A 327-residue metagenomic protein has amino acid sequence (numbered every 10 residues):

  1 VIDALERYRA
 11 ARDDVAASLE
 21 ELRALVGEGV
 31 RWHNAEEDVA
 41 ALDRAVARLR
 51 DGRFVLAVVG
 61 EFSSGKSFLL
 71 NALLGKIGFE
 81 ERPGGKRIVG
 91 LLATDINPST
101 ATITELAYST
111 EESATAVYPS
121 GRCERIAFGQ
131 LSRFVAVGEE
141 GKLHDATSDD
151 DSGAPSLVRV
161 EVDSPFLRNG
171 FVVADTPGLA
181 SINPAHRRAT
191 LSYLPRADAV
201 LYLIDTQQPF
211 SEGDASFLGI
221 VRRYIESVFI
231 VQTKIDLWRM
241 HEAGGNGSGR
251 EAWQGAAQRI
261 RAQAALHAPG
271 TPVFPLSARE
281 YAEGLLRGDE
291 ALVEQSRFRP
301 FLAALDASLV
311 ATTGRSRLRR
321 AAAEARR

Functional and structural regions predicted by a protein language model:
V1-H33: Charged, amphipathic alpha-helical linker segments immediately N-terminal to NTP-binding catalytic cores
A4, R31-D38, G249, G314-L318: Residue-level recognition of alpha-helical structural elements
Y8, A35, A311-R327: Long, non-membrane, amphipathic alpha-helices that form coiled-coils
D13, E20, Q258, R299 (+1 more regions): Generic structural signal for well-ordered, non-transmembrane alpha-helical segments in soluble/cytosolic regions
E37-R48: Pre-Walker A adenine-sensing motif
A47-R317: Globular "head" domains of long coiled-coil molecular machines
